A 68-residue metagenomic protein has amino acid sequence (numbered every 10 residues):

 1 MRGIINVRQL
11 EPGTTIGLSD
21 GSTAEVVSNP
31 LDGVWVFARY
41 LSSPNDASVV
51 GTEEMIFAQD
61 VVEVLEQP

Functional and structural regions predicted by a protein language model:
M1-P12: Mixed-charge, Lys/Arg-rich low-complexity intrinsically disordered regions
G3, T15-I56: Basic/aromatic-rich interaction segments and small domains that mediate binding to polyanionic partners
E54-Q67: Structured surface patches comprising rigid loops and adjacent beta-strands/short helices at the edges of well-ordered
